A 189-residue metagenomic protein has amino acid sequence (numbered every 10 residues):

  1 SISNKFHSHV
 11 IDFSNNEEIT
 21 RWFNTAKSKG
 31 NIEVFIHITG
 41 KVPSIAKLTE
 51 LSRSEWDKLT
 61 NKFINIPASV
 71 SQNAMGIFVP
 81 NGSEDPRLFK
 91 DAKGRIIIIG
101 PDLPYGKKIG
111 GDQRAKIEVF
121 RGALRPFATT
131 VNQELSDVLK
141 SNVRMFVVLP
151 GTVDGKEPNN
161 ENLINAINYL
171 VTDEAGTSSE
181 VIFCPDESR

Functional and structural regions predicted by a protein language model:
I2-E17: Rossmann-fold cofactor-recognition segment
H7-H9, T60, R144: Conserved Rossmann-like nucleotide-binding pocket used by diverse enzymes that bind dinucleotide cofactors
S14-K29: Conserved Rossmann-fold cofactor-binding substructure of NAD(P)-dependent oxidoreductases
F23, P67, S71, M75 (+5 more regions): Short-chain dehydrogenase/reductase
I36-I45: Conserved NAD(P)H cofactor-binding loop of Rossmann-fold oxidoreductase domains
G40-K41, R53-N61, G76-D137, L149-K156: Catalytic loop of short-chain dehydrogenase/reductase
S141-V143, V147-R189: C-terminal helical subdomain
